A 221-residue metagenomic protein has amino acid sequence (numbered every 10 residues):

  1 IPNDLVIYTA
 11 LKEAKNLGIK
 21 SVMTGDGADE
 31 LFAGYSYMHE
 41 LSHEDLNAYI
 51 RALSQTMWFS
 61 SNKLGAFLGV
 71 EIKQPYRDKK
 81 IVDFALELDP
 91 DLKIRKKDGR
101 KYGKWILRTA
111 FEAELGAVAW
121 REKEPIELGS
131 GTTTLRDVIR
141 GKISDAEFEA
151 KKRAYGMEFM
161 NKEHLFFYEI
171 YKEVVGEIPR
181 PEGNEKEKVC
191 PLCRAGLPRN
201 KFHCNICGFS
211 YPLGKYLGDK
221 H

Functional and structural regions predicted by a protein language model:
I1-L31: ATP-dependent adenylation/nucleotidyltransferase module used to activate substrates
P2-V6, K73, G99, G103 (+4 more regions): Hydrophobic (often cysteine-bearing) scaffold residues that line and stabilize catalytic clefts of nucleotide/cofactor
L5, T9-K12, E87, H164-E177: Short, hydrophobic/amphipathic alpha-helical patches that form generic packing surfaces within helical domains
S21-M23, D29-H43, N47, A52-Y155 (+2 more regions): Mid-to-C-terminal catalytic subdomains of enzymes that bind/position adenosyl phosphate moieties or nucleic-acid
F166-G196: Short Cys/His-rich Zn2+-coordinating modules
